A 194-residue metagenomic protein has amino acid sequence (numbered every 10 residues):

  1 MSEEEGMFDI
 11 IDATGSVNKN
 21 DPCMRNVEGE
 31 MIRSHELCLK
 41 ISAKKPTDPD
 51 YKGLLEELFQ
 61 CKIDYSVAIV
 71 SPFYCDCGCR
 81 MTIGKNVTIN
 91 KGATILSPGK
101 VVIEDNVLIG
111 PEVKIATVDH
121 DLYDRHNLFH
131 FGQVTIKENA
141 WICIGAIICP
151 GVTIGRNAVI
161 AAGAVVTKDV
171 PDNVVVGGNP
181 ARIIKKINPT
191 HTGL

Functional and structural regions predicted by a protein language model:
M1-S66, A181-L194: Terminal amphipathic alpha-helical/low-complexity segments used for targeting or macromolecular assembly
D9, F59, H126, G132-Q133 (+1 more regions): Short secondary-structure boundary/capping segments
P22, L39, A43, S71 (+2 more regions): Conserved short-loop catalytic and cofactor-binding motifs
R25, L58, G78, P98 (+1 more regions): Residues at secondary-structure transition points
Y65, V70-S71, D76-C79, G84-K85 (+14 more regions): Left-handed beta-helix
D119-D121, R125-N127, V152, K186-I187: Conserved catalytic-core motifs of eukaryotic protein kinase domains, centered on the activation segment
D124, H130, V174-V175, P189-T192: Short, glycine/charged-enriched secondary-structure capping and boundary segments
